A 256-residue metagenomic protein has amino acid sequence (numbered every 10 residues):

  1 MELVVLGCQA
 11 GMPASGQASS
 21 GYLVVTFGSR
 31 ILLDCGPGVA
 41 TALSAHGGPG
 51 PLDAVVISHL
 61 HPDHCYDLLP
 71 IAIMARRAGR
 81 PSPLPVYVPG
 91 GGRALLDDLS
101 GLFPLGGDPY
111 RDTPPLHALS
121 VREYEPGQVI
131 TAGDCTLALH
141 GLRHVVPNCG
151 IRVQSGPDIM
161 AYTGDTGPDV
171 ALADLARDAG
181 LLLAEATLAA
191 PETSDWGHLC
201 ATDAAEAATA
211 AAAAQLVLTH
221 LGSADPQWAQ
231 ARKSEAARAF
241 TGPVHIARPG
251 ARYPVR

Functional and structural regions predicted by a protein language model:
M1-A161, G167, L172-D174, A231-R256: Binuclear metal-dependent hydrolase catalytic cores
G167-V255: Cap/insert and terminal regions of metallo-dependent hydrolase folds
